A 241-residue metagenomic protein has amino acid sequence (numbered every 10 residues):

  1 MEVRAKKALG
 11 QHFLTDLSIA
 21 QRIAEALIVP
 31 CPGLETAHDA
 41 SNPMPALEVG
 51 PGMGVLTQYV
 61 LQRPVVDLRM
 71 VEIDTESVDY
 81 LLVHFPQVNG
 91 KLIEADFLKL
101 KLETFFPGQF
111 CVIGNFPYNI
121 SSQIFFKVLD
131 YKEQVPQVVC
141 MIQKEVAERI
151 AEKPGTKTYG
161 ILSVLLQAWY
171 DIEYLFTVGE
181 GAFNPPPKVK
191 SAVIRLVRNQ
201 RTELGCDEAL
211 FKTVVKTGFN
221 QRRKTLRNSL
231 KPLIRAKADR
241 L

Functional and structural regions predicted by a protein language model:
M1-T217: Catalytic cores of RNA-modifying enzymes
R198, V215-L241: C-terminal lobe and adjacent flexible extensions of AdoMet/dcAdoMet transferase-like proteins
